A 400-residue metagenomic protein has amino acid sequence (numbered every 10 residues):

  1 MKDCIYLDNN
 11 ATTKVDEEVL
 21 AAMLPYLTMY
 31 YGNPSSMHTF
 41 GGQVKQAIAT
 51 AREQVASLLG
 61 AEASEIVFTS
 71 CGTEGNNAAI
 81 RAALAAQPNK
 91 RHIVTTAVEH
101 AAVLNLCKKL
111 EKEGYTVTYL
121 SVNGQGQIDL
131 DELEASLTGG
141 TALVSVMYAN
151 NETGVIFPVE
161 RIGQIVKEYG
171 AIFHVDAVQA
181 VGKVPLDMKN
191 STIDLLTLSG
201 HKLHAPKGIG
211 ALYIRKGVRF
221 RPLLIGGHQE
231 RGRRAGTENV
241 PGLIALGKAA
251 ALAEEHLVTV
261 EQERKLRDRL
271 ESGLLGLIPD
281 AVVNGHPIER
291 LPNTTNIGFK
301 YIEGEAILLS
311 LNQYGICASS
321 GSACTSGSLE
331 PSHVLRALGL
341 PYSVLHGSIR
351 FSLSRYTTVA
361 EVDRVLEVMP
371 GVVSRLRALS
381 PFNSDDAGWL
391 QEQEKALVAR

Functional and structural regions predicted by a protein language model:
M1-R400: Pyridoxal 5′-phosphate
